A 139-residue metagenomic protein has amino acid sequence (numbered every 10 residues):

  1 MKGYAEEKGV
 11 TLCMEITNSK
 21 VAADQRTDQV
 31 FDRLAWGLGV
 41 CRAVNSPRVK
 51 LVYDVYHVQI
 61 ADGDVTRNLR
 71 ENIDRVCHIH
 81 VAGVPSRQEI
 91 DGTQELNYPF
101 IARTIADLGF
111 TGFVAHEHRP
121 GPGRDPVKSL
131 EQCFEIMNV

Functional and structural regions predicted by a protein language model:
M1: Internal active-site segments that recognize and position negatively charged phosphoryl groups and nucleotide moieties
E7, F31-Y53, H57-V139: Histidine-acidic metal/acid-base catalytic patches
I16-T27: Active-site-proximal beta-alpha loop/turn segments in soluble metabolic enzymes
